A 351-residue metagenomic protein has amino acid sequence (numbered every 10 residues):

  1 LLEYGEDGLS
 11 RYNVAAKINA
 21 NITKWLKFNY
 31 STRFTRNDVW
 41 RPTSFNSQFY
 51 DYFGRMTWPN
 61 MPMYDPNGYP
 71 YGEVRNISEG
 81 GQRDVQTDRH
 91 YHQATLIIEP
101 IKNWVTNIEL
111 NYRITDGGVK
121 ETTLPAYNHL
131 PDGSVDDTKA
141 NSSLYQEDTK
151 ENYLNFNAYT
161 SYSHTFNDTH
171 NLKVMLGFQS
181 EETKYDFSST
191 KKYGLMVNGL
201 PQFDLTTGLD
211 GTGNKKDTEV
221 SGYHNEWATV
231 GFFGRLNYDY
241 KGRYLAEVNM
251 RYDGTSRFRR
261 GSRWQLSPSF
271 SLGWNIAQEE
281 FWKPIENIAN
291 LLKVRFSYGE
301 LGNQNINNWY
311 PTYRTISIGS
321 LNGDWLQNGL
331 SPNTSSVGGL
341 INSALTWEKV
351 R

Functional and structural regions predicted by a protein language model:
L1-G8, M61-Y64: Surface-exposed beta-strand-turn/loop segments characteristic of Gram-negative outer-membrane beta-barrels
D7-G8, S44-N46, I285-N290: Short, glycine-/polar-rich solvent-exposed loops and beta-turns at beta-strand/coil boundaries
R11-N13: Short, solvent-exposed loop/turn segments in extracellular or other extracytoplasmic domains
A16, S47-R75: Acidic, glycine-rich flexible loop segments
K17-R36, Y69-T123, S134-R351: Extracellular/periplasmic, surface-exposed regions of secreted and cell-surface proteins
Q48, P131-G133: Short acidic/polar micro-motifs centered on Gly/Asp/Asn
